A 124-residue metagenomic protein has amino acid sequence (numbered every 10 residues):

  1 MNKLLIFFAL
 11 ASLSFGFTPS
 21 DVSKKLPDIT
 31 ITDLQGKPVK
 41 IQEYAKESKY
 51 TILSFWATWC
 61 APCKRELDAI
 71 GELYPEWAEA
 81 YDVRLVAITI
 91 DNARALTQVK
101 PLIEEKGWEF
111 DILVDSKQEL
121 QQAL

Functional and structural regions predicted by a protein language model:
M1-T32: N-terminal targeting signals for export/organelle localization
T30-Y50, L124: A short beta-strand-turn-helix
S48-T51, W56-W59, N92: Short pre-active-site segment immediately N-terminal to redox-active cysteine/selenocysteine motifs in thiol-based
F55-E72: Conserved redox-active cysteine motifs that mediate thiol-disulfide chemistry, especially di-cysteine Cys-X(1-2)-Cys
R65, E72, T97-E105: Short alpha-helix adjacent to the SAM-binding motif of class I
E76-D82, E105-E109: Short helix-capping segments at alpha-helix termini
A87-D91, V114: Residue-level recognition of beta-strand->loop/alpha-helix junctions
L102-L124: Short, internal strand/loop/helix patches that form the active-site neighborhood or redox-interaction surface
